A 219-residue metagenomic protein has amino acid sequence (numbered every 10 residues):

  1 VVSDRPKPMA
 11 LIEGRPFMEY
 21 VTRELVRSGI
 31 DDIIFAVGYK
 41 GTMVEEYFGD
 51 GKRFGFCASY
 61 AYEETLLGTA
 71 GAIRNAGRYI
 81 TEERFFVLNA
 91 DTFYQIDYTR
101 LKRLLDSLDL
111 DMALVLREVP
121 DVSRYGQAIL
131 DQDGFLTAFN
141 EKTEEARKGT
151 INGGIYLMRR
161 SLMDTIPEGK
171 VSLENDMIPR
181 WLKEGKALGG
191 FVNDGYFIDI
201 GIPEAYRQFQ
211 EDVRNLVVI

Functional and structural regions predicted by a protein language model:
V1-E45: N-terminal glycine-rich phosphate-binding loop and ensuing alpha1 helix
M9, A128-L130, I178, G190: A structural signal for short hydrophobic beta-strand segments in well-ordered beta-sheet cores
M9, Y60, M112, L188-G190: Conserved beta-strand scaffold positions in the cores of enzyme catalytic domains, especially in NTP/NDP-utilizing
E13, G68-G71, G153, L173: A generic structural signal for residues located within well-ordered alpha-helices of large catalytic or ligand-binding
D31-I33, C57, D111, A187: Residues at the starts of beta-strands that form the adenosine-phosphate
T42, R74, P179: Active-site phosphate/pyrophosphate- and oxyanion-stabilizing loops and adjacent acidic/basic residues in soluble
E45-E46, D50-Q132, T165-P167: Conserved beta-loop-beta/alpha segment of the NTase-like Rossmann-fold superfamily that binds/positions NTPs
R84-F86, F93, T99-D106, P120 (+1 more regions): Catalytic-core segments of class I nucleotidyltransferases/pyrophosphorylases that form NMP-activated intermediates
